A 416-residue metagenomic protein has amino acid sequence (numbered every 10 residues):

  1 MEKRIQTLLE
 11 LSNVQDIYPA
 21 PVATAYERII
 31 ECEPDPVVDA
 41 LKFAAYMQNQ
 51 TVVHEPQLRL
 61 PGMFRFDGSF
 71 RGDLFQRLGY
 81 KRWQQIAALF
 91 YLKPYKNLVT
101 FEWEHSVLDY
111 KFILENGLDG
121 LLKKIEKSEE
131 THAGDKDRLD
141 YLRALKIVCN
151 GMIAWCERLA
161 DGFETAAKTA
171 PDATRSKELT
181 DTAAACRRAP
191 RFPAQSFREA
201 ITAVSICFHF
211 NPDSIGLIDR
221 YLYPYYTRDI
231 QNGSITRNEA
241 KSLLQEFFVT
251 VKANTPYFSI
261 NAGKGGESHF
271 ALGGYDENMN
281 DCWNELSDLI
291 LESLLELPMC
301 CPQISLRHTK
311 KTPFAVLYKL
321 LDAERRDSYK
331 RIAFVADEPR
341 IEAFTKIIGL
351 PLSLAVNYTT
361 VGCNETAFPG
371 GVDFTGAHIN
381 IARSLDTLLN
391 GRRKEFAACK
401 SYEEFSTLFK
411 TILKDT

Functional and structural regions predicted by a protein language model:
M1-L142, T174, E178-T180, A184-R188 (+1 more regions): Conserved catalytic cores of very large enzyme subunits
G134, Y141, V148-G151, W155 (+1 more regions): Residue preference for a single heptad-register face of alpha-helical coiled-coils
K146, I153, A160, E164-A167 (+3 more regions): Heptad-repeat amphipathic alpha-helical coiled-coil interaction surface used for oligomerization/assembly
